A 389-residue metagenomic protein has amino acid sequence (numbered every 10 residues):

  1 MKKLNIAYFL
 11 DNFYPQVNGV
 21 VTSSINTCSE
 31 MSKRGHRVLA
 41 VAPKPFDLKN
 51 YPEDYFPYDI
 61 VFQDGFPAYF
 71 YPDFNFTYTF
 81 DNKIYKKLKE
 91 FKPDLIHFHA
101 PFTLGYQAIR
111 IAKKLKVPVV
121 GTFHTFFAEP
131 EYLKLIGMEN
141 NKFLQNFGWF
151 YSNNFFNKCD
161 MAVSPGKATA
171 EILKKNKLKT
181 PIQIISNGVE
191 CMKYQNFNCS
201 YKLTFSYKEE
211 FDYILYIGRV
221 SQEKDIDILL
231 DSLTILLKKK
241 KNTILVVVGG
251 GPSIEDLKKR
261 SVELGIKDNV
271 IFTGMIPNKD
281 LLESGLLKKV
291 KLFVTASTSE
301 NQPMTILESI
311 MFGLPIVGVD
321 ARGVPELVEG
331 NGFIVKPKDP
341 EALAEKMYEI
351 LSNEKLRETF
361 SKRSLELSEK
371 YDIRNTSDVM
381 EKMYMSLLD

Functional and structural regions predicted by a protein language model:
M1-V61, D378: N-terminal subdomain of nucleotide-sugar transferases
K44, A168, G188: Carbohydrate-associated surface elements
Q195-K208, L356: A short helix/loop element that forms part of the nucleotide-sugar donor recognition site in Leloir-type
Y207-L233, V246: Conserved donor-binding/catalytic core segment of Leloir-type glycosyltransferases
K258-P277: Nucleotide-activated donor-binding/catalytic signature segment of Leloir-type glycosyltransferases, i.e., the conserved
T298: Aromatic "clamp/platform" in nucleotide-sugar-dependent glycosyltransferases that forms part of the donor/acceptor
P315-G318: Short hydrophobic beta-strand element within catalytic cores of glycosyltransferases and related nucleotide-activated
F333-P340, E349-K355: Conserved acidic donor-binding segment of nucleotide-sugar-dependent glycosyltransferases
